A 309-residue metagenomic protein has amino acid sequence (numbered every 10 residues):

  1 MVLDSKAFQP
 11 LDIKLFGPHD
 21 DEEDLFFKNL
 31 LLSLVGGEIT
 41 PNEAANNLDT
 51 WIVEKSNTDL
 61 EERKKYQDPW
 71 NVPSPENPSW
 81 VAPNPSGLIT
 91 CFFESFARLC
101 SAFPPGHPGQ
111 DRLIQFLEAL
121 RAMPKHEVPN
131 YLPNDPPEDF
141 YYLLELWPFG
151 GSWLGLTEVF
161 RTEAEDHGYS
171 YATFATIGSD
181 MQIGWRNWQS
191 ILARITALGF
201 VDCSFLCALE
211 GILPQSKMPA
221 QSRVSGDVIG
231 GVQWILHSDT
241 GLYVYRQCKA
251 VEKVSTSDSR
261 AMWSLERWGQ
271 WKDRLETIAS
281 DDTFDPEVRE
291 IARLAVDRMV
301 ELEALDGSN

Functional and structural regions predicted by a protein language model:
V2, K14-P18, E22, F26 (+2 more regions): Eukaryote-skewed repeat-based solenoidal scaffolds used as protein-protein interaction platforms, primarily
S5-L11: Intrinsically disordered, low-complexity regulatory segments in eukaryotic proteins
R267-N309: Eukaryotic acidic, Ser/Thr-rich intrinsically disordered low-complexity regions
